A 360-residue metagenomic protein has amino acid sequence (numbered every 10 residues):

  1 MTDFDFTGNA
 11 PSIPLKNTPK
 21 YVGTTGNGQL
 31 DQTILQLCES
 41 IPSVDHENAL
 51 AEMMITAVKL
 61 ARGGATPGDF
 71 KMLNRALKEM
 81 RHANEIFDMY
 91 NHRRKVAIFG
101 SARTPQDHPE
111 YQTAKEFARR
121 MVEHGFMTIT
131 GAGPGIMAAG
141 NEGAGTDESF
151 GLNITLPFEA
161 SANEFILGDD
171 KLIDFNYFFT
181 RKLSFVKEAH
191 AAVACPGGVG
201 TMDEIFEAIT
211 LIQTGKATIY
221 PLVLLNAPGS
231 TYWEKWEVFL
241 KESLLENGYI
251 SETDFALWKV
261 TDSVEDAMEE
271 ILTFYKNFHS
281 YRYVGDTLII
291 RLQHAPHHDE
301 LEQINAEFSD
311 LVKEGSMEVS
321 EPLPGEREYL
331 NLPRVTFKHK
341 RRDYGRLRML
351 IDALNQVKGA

Functional and structural regions predicted by a protein language model:
T2-I154, E328-P333, K338, L347 (+1 more regions): Glycine-rich beta-alpha loop segments
A114, G135-P196: Acidic/glycine-enriched connector segments
G125, F150-A160, C195, I209-W236 (+1 more regions): Short, acidic/small-residue loops that bind anionic groups at enzyme active sites
L172-T180, A256-A267: Short acidic-hydrophobic, aromatic-tinged amphipathic segments that line or gate anion-handling sites
D174-L225, H279: Active-site/ligand-binding-proximal alpha/beta "capping" segment
L183-A192, S243-D262: Conserved thiamine diphosphate
H279-G285, E300, A306, M349-A360: N-terminal targeting/trafficking signals and adjacent low-complexity tails
I289-H297, E302-I304: Short Lys/Arg-enriched alpha/beta "domain-start" segment
